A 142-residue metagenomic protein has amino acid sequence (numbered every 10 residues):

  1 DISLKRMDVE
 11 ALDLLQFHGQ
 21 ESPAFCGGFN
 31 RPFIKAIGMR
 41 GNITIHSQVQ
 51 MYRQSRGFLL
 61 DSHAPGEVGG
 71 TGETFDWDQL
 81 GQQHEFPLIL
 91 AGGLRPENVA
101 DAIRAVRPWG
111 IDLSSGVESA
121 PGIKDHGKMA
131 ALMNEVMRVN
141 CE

Functional and structural regions predicted by a protein language model:
D1-L4, D8-L90, L94-N98: Conserved anion-binding
R6, R104-A105: Short glycine/proline-enriched loop/turn "hinge" motifs that connect secondary-structure elements and lie
C26-G28, I103, S114-E142: C-terminal helical cap(s) of enzyme catalytic domains, especially alpha/beta-barrels
P108-I111: Proline-aspartate-enriched helix->loop->beta-strand connector
